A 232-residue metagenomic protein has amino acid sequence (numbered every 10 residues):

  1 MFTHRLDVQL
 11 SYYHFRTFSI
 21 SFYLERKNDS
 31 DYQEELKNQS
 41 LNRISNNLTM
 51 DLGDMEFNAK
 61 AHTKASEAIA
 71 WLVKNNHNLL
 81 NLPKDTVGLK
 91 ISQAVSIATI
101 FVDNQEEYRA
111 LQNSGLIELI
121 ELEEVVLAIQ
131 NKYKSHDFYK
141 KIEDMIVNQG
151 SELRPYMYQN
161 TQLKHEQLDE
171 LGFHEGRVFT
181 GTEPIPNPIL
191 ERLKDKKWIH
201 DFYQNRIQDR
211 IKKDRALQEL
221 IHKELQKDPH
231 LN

Functional and structural regions predicted by a protein language model:
M1-D31: Membrane-embedded hydrophobic alpha-helical segments
Y23, K27-N232: Long, hydrophobic alpha-helical segments that serve as membrane-spanning/inserting helices
